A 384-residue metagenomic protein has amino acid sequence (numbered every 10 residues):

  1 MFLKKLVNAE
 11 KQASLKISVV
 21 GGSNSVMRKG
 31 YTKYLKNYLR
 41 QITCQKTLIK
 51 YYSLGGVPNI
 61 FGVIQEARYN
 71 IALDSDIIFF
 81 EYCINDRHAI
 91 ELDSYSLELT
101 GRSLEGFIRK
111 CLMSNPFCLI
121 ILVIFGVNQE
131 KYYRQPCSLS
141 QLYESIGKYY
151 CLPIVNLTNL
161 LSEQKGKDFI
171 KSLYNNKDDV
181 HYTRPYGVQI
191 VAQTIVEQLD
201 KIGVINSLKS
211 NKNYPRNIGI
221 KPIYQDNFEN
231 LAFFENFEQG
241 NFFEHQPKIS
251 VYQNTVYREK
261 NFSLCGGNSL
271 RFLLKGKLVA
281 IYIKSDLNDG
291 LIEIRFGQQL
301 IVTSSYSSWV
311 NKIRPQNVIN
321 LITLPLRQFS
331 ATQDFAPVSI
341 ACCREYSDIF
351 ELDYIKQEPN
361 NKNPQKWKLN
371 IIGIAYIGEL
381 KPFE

Functional and structural regions predicted by a protein language model:
M1-L3, I120-I124, C137-Y174, Q189-I202: Extracellular serine-dependent O-acyl
F2-L104, N128-K131, Q135, N227-S269 (+3 more regions): Conserved SGNH/GDSL esterase-like catalytic core that processes O-acyl groups on lipids and polysaccharides
K33, N37, R102-R109, Q189 (+2 more regions): Solvent-exposed, polar/charged alpha-helical surfaces in well-ordered, non-transmembrane soluble domains, broadly
Y34, Y38, I42, K110 (+3 more regions): Alpha-helical structural signal in soluble globular domains
N85, I108-L142: Active-site segments of SGNH/GDSL-like serine hydrolases that catalyze O-acetyl group transfer/hydrolysis on lipids
L152-P153, I170-N227: Histidine-centered active-site loop/cap adjacent to the catalytic His in serine esterases/O-acetyl transfer systems
L274-K277: Short coil/turn motif common to extracellular beta-sandwich-like domains
E293-R295: Beta-strand signatures of extracellular beta-sandwich domains
